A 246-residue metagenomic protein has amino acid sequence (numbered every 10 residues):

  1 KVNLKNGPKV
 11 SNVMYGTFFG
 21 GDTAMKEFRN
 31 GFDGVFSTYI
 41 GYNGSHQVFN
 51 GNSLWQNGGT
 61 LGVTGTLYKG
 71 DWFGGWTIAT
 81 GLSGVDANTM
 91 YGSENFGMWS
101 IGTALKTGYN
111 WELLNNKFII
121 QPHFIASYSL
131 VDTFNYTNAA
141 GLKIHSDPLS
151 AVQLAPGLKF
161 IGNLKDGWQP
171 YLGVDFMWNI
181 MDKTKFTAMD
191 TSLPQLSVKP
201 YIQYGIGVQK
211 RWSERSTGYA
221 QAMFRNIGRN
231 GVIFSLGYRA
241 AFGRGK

Functional and structural regions predicted by a protein language model:
K1-I119, Q221-G228, I233, G237: Outer membrane beta-barrel translocator domains of Type V secretion systems
L4, T23, N116-K117, T133 (+3 more regions): Short linear motifs in intrinsically disordered/low-complexity regions
N6-N12, N50-N57, G84-G97, L130-V152 (+1 more regions): Solvent-exposed, glycine/polar-rich loop segments of beta-barrel outer-membrane systems
R29-D33, I125-S127, Y201-I206: Short, functional N-terminal and low-complexity linear motifs
Y42, T80, A126-Y128, V174-W178: Short, small-residue-rich loop/turn micro-motifs
G62, T66, K143-K246: Outer membrane beta-barrel transmembrane domains
I120, I125-T133: Solvent-exposed flexible segments
